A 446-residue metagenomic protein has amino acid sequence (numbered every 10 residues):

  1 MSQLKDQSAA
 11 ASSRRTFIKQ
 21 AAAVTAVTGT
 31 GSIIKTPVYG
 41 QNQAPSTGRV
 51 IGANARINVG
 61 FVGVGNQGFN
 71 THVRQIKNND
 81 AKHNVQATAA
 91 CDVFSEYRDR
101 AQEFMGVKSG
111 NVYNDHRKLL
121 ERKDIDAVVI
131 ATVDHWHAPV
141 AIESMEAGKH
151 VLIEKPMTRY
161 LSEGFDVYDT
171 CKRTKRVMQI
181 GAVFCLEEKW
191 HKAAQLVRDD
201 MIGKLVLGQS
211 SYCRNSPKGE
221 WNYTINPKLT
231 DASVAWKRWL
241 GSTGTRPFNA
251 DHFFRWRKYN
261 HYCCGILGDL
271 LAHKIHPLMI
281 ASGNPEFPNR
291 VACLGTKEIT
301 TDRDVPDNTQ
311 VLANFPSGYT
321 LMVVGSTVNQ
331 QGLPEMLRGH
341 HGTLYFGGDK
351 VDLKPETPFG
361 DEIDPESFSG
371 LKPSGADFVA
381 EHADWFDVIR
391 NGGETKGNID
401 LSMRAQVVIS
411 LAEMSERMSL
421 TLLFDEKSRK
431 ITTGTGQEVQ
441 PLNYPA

Functional and structural regions predicted by a protein language model:
S2-H150, S162-V177: N-terminal glycine-/serine-/threonine-rich beta1-alpha1-beta2 phosphate-ribose binding loop of Rossmann-like
L4, A11, K19-S32, A44-P45 (+6 more regions): C-terminal helical cap and adjacent loop that interface with cofactors, partners, or active-site loops
P45, H150, T158-S233, R238: A contiguous active-site-proximal alpha/beta segment in oxidoreductase catalytic domains
F94, S211-P217, T243, G295-E298 (+1 more regions): Glycine-rich beta-alpha junction loops
R98, D134-W136, L152, F165 (+15 more regions): Tryptophan-centric aromatic hotspots in well-structured domains and transmembrane helices
K155: Short basic (Lys/Arg) and small-residue
N226-T245, D352-E362: Mobile, glycine-enriched helix-loop/loop "lid" segments at the mouths of ligand-binding/catalytic clefts that gate
T230, K237-Y319: Rossmann-like dinucleotide-binding domain that binds NAD(P)(H)
